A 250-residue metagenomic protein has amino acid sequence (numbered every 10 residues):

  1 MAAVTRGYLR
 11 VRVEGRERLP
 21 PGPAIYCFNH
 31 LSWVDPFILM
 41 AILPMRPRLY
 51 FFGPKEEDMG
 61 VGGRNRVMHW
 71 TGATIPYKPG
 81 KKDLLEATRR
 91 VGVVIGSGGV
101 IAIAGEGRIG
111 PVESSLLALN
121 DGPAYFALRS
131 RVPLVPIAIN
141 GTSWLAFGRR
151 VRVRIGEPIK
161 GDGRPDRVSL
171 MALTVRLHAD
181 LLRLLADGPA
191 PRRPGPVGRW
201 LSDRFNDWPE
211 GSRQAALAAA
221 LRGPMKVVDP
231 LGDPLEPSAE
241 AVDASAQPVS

Functional and structural regions predicted by a protein language model:
M1, L39-M40, N65, V91 (+1 more regions): Short amphipathic alpha-helical segments and helix-helix/interface helices
M1-H30: Helix-to-loop junction immediately C-terminal to a conserved catalytic motif
M1-Y8, G60-G72, L145-G148, D203-E210 (+1 more regions): Alpha-helical membrane-targeting segments
V4, P44, M68-H69, V94 (+1 more regions): A generic structural signal for well-ordered alpha-helical segments
L9-V11, P47-L49, G72, G99 (+2 more regions): A structural micro-motif
V13, V61-G62, L85-T88: Structural motif corresponding to alpha-helix initiation and N-cap regions
P20-K81: Catalytic core of membrane glycerolipid acyltransferases/transacylases, capturing the structured, soluble-facing
L85-S250: Non-catalytic C-terminal accessory region of glycerolipid acyltransferases and related lyso-lipid remodeling enzymes
